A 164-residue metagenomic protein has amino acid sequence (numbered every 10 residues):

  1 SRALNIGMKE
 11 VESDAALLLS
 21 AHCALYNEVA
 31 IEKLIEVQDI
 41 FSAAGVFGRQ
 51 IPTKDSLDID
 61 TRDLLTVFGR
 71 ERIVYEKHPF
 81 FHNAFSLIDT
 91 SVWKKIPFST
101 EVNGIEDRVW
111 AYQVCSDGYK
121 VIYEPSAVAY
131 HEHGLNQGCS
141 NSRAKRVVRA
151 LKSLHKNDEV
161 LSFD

Functional and structural regions predicted by a protein language model:
S1-V11: Glycine-rich, basic loop-to-helix element that forms the pyrophosphate-binding segment of sugar-nucleotide handling
E12-S13, H82-K95: Conserved nucleotide-sugar donor-binding and metal-coordinating catalytic region shared by glycosyltransferases
D14-A24: Short beta-strand-to-loop acidic/aromatic patch adjacent to the donor-nucleotide binding site
A24, E28-I59: Conserved donor NDP-sugar-binding/catalytic core segment of glycosyltransferases
V46-R49, E124-P125, E132: Short glycine/serine/threonine-enriched helix-capping/active-site loop that flanks the nucleotide-sugar donor pocket
P52, R70-I88, N103: A recurrent flexible, glycine/aromatic-enriched loop bordering the glycosyltransferase active site that acts as
N103-Y112: Acidic donor-binding loop at a coil-to-helix junction in glycosyltransferase catalytic cores that engages
V121, Y130-D164: Active-site-adjacent helix/loop segment of glycosyltransferases that harbors family-specific signature motifs
